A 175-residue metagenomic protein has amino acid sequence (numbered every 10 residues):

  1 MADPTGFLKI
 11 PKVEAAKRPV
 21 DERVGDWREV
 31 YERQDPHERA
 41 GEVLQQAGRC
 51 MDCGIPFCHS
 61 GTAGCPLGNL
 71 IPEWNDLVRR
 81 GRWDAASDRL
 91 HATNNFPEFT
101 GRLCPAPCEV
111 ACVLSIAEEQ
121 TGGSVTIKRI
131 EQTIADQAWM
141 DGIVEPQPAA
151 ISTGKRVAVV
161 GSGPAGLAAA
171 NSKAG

Functional and structural regions predicted by a protein language model:
M1-R156: Ferredoxin-type iron-sulfur electron-transfer modules and their immediate structural context
K155-G175: N-terminal Rossmann-like FAD-binding beta1-loop-alpha1 element of flavoenzymes
